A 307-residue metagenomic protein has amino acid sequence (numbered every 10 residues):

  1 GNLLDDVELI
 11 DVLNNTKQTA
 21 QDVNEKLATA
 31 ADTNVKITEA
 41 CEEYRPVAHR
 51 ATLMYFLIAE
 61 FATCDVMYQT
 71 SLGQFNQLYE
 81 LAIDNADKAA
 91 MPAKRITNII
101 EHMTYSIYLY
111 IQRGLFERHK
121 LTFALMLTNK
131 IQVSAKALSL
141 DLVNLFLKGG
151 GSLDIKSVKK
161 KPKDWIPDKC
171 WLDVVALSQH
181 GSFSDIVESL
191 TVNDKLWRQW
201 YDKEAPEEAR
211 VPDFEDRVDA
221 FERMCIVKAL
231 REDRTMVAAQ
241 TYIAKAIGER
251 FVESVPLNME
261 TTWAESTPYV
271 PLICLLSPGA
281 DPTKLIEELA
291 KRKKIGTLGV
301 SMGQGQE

Functional and structural regions predicted by a protein language model:
G1-E307: Amphipathic alpha-helical coiled-coil
